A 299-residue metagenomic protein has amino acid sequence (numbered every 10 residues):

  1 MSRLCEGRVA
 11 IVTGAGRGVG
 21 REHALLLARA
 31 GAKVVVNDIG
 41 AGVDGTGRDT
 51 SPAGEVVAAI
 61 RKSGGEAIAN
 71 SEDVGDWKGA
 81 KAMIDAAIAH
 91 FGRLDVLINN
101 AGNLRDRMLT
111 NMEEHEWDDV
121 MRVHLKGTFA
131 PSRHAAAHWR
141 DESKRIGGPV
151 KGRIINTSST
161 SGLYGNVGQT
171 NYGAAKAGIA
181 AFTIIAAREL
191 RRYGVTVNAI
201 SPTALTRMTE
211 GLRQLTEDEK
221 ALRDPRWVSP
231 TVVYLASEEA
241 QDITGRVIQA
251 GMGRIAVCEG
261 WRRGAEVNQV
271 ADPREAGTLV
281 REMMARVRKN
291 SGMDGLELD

Functional and structural regions predicted by a protein language model:
S2-V36: Canonical Rossmann dinucleotide-binding motif of NAD(H)/NADP(H)-dependent dehydrogenases/reductases, specifically
G20, S132, A175: Active-site helix of classical SDR
T50, G54, S71-I84, E114: The beta1-alpha1 cofactor-binding region of Rossmann-like NAD(H)/NADP(H)-dependent oxidoreductases
I60, M108-L109, E113-D118: Substrate-binding pocket helix/loop in short-chain dehydrogenase/reductase
S132-R133, I184: A short, exposed helix-loop element centered on a Lys and neighboring polar residues
S159: Residue(s) in the substrate-gating loop at a strand-loop-helix junction that position the organic substrate next
A199, D218-D299: C-terminal helical subdomain
